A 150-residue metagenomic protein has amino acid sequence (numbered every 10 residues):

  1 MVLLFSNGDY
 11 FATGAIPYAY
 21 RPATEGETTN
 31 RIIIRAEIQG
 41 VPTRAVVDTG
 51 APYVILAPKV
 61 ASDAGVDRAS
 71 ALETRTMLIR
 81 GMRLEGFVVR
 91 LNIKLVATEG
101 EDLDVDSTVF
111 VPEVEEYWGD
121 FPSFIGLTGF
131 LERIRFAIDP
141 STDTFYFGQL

Functional and structural regions predicted by a protein language model:
M1-L150: Pepsin/retropepsin-fold aspartyl endopeptidases
